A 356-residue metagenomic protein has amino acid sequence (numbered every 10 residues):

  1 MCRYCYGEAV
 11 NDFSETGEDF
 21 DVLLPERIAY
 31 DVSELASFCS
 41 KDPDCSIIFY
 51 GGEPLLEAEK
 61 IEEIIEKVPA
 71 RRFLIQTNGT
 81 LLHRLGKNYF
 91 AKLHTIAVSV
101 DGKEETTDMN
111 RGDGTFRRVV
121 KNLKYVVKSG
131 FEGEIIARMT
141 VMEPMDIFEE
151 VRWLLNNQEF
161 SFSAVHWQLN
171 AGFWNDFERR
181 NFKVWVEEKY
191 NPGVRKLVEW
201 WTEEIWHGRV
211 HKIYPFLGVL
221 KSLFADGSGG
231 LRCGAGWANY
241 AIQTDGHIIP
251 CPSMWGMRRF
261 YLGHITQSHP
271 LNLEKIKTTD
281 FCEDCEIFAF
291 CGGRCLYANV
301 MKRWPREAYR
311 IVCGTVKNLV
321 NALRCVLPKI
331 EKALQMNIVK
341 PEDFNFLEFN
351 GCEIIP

Functional and structural regions predicted by a protein language model:
M1, C5-E8, M254, F288 (+2 more regions): Cys/His-rich metal-chelating microdomains
M1-C2, E53, G236, C282 (+1 more regions): Cysteine-centered iron-sulfur cluster-binding motifs in ferredoxin-type domains/subunits of redox enzymes
M1-I28: Canonical Radical SAM [4Fe-4S] cluster-binding loop centered on the CxxxCxxC motif and its immediate flanking residues
M1-V10, C45-I48, G246, C285: N-terminal pre-triad scaffold of radical SAM enzymes
E18-D19, D113-V120, K124, K128-A235 (+1 more regions): Radical SAM enzyme [4Fe-4S]-AdoMet core and its adjacent flexible, acidic and glycine-rich loops/tails across
A29, S33-I48, E57-N170: Radical SAM/AdoMet-radical enzyme domain recognition
E188-L223, I248-Y297: C-terminal accessory region of radical SAM enzymes
D280-P356: Radical SAM enzyme core and accessory elements
